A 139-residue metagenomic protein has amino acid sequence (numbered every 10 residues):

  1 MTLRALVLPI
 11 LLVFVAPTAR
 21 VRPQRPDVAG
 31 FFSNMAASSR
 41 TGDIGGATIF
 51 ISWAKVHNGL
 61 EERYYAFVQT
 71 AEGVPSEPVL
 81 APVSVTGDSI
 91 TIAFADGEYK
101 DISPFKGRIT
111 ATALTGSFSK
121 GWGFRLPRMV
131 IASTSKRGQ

Functional and structural regions predicted by a protein language model:
M1, V15-A16: Short, flexible coil/linker elements and helix-boundary hinge sites characteristic of intrinsically disordered
M1-V7: Bacterial N-terminal signal peptides that target proteins for export
V7-V15: Bacterial N-terminal signal peptides
A19-P23: Sec/Tat signal peptide C-region and signal peptidase I cleavage site
Q24-G138: Central antiparallel beta-sheet cores of small beta-barrel/beta-sandwich binding domains
